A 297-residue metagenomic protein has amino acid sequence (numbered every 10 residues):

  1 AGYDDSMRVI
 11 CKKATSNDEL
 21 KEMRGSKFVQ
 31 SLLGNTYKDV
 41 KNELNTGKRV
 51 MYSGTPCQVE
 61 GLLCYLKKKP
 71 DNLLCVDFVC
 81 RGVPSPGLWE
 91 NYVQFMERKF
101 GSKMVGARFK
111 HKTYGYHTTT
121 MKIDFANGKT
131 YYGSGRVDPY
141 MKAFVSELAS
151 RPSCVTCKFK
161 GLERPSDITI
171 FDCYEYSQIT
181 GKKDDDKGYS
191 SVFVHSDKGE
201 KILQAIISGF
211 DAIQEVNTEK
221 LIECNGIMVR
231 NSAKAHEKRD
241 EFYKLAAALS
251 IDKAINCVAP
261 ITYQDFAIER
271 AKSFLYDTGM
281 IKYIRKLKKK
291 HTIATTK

Functional and structural regions predicted by a protein language model:
D5, Y52-L62, G82-P84: Gly/Ser/Thr-rich loops at beta-strand to alpha-helix junctions that form or flank small-molecule/cofactor-binding
M7-N35: Glycine-rich phosphate-binding "P-loop"
V9-K12, G61-Y65, S85-E90: A short acidic (Asp/Glu
R24-K38, R81-E90: A gly/proline- and charged-residue-enriched helix-loop-helix capping module
T36-T46: A short acidic-Thr-Gly-centered motif at the start of a beta-strand
G47-M51: Short active-site oxyanion
D71-F95: Short, flexible loop segments at boundaries between secondary-structure elements
E97, S102-K297: Long, compositionally biased charged/polar accessory segments in the mid-to-C-terminal portions of proteins
